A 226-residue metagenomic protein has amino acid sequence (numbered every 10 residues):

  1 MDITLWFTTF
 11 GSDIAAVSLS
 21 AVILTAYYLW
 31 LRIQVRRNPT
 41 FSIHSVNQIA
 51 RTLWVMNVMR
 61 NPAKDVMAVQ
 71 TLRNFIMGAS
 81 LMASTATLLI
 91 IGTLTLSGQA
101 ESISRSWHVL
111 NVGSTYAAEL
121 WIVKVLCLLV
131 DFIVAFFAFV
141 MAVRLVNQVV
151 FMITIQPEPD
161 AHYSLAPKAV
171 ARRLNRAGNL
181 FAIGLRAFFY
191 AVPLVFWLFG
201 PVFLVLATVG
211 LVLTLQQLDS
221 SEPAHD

Functional and structural regions predicted by a protein language model:
M1-G11: Short, strongly hydrophobic alpha-helical membrane anchors
D2-I3, T87-G113, W197-V205, L211-Q216: Juxtamembrane "helix exit" motif at the C-terminal ends of alpha-helical transmembrane segments in multi-pass membrane
D13-I43, S80-L94, V125-N147: Hydrophobic alpha-helical membrane-embedded segments
A26, G210-E222: Alpha-helical transmembrane segments and their membrane-interface exit regions
I33-L72: Membrane-interface amphipathic/juxtamembrane segments adjacent to transmembrane helices
A68-L94, N179-V205: Transmembrane alpha-helical segments and their cytosolic interface motifs in multi-pass membrane proteins
A117-W121, L126-H162, P167-R172, H225-D226: Cytosol-/stroma-facing membrane-proximal "stalk/adaptor" domains immediately downstream of transmembrane anchors
T154, E158-R186, Y190-W197: Hydrophobic alpha-helical transmembrane segments and adjacent short intramembrane/lumenal linkers of inner/organellar
